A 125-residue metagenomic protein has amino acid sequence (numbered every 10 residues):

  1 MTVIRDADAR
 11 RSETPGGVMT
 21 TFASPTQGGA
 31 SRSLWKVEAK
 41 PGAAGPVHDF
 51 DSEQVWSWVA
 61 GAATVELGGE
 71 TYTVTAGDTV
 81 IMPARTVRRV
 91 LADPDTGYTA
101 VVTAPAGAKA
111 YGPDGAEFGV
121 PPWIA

Functional and structural regions predicted by a protein language model:
M1-S31, G115-A125: A short, N-terminal "cap"/entry segment at the start of jelly-roll beta-barrel domains of the cupin/DSBH fold
T21, L34-E38, V55, T71 (+2 more regions): Conserved hydrophobic/aromatic beta-strand scaffold that supports enzyme active sites
S31, D49-F50, A92-D95: Short glycine/proline-enriched turns and hinge-like loops at secondary-structure junctions
R32-L34, A62: Intrinsic-disorder/low-complexity, polar/charged segments enriched in Ser/Thr/Lys/Arg/Asp/Glu/Gln
L34-F50: Conserved short histidine dyad/triad with adjacent acidic residue
D49-A76, T86: A short beta-strand-loop-beta hairpin characteristic of the jelly-roll/cupin
T64, T75-A76, A84-Y111: Ligand-binding loop in jelly-roll beta-barrel domains
